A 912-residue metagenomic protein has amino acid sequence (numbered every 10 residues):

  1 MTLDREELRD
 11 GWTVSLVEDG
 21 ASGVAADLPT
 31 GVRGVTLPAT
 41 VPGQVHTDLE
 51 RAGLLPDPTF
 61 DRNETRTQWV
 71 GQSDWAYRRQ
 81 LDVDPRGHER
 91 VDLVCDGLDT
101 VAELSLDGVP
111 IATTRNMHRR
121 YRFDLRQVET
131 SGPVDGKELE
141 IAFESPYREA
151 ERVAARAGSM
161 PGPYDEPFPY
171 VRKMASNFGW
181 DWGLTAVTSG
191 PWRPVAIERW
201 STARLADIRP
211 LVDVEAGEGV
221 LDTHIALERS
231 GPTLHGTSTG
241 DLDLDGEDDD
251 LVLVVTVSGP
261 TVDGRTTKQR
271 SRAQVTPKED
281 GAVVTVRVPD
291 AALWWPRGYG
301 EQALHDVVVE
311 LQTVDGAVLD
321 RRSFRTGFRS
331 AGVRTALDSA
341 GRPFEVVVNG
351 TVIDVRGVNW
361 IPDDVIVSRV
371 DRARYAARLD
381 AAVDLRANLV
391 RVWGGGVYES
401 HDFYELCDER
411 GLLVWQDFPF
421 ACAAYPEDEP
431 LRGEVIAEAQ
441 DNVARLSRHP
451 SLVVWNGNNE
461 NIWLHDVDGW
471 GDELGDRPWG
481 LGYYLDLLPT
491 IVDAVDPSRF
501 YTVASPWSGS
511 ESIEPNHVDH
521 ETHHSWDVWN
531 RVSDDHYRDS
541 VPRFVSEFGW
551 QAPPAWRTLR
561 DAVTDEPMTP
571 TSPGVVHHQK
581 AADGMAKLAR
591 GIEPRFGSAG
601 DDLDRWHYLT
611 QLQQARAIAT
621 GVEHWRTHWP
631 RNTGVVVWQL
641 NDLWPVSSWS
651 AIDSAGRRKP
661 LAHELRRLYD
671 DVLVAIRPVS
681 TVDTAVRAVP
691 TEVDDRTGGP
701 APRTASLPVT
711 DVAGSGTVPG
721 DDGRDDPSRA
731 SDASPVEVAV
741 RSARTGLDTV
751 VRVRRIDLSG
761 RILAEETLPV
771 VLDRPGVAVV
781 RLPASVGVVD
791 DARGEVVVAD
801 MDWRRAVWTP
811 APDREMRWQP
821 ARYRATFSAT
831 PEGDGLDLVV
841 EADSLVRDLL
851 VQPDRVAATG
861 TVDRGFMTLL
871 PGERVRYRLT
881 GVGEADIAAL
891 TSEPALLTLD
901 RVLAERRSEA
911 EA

Functional and structural regions predicted by a protein language model:
M1-L389, V541, T627-H628, N632 (+3 more regions): Secreted/periplasmic carbohydrate-active enzymes, especially glycoside hydrolases
L16, G190, W455, T502-P515 (+2 more regions): Substrate-binding clefts and catalytic carboxylate motifs of secreted carbohydrate-active enzymes
D181, P296, N359-D371, A387-G396 (+4 more regions): The substrate-binding groove and active-site-proximal loops of carbohydrate-active enzymes, especially glycoside
D338-F344, S400-D402, A437-R445: Alpha-helical scaffolding within the catalytic cores of extracellular/periplasmic polymer-degrading hydrolases
I353, L385-L389, D408-L413, R448-V453 (+2 more regions): Loop/turn elements at helix/coil->beta-strand transitions in domains of secreted/extracellular proteins
R356-V358, V390-V392, V414-Q416, F544-S546 (+1 more regions): Hydrophobic faces of well-ordered beta-strands that scaffold small-molecule active sites in alpha/beta enzyme cores
L389-G433, P515-H523, V528-R531: Aromatic-lined substrate-binding rim segments of carbohydrate-active enzymes
D428-S510: Active-site neighborhood of glycoside hydrolase catalytic domains
